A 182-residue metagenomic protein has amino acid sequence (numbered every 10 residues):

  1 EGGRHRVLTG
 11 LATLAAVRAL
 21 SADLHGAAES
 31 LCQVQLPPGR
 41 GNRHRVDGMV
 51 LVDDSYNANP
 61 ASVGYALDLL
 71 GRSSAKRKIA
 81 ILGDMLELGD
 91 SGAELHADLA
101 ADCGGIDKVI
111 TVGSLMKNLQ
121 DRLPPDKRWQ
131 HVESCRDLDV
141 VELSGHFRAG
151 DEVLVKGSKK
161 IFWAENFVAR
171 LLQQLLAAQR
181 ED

Functional and structural regions predicted by a protein language model:
G2-H5, L11-D182: ATP-dependent carboxylate-amine ligase
